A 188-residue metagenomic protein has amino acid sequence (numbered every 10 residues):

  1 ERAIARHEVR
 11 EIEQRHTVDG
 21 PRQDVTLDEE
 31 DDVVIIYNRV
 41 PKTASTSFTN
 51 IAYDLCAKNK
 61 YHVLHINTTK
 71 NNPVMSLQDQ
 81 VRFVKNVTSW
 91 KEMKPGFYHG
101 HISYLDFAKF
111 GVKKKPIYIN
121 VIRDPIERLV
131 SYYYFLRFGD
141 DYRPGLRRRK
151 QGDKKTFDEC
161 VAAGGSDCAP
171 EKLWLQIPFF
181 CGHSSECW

Functional and structural regions predicted by a protein language model:
E1-I36, T49, D54-A57, H62-H65 (+2 more regions): Juxtamembrane luminal stem/stalk of type II transmembrane Golgi/ER carbohydrate-processing enzymes
A3-A5, P41-A44, A52, A57 (+3 more regions): A sequence-composition feature that detects small, non-aromatic residues
H16, R22, T69-V121, E127-W188: PAPS-dependent sulfotransferase catalytic domain
D31, R39-K42, E92, V112: Intrinsic disorder
Y37-R39, H99: Short beta-strand segments
P41-N59, I117, V121-V130: Classical protein tyrosine phosphatase
